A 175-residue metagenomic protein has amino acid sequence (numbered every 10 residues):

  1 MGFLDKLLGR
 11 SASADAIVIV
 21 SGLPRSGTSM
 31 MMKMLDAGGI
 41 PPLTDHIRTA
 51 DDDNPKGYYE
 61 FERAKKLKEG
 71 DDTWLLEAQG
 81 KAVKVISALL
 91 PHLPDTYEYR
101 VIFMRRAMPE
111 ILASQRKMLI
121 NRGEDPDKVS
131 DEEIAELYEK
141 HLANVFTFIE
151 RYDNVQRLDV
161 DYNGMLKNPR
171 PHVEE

Functional and structural regions predicted by a protein language model:
M1-Q79: PAPS-dependent sulfotransferase catalytic core
A82-E175: PAPS-dependent sulfotransferase catalytic domain
